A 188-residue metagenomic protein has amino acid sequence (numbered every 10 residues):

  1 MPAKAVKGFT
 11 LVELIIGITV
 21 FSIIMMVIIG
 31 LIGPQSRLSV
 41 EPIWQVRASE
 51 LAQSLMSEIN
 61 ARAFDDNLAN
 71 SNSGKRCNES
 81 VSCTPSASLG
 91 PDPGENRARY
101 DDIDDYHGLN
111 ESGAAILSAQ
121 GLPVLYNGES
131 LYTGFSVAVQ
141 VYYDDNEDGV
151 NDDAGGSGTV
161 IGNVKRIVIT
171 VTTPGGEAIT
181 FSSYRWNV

Functional and structural regions predicted by a protein language model:
M1-F9: N-terminal leader/signal peptides at the extreme start of proteins
F9-S54: Aliphatic-rich helix starts adjacent to a transmembrane/signal segment
S49-V188: Low-complexity, Gly/Pro-rich coil/beta segments used as flexible assembly/activation regions
